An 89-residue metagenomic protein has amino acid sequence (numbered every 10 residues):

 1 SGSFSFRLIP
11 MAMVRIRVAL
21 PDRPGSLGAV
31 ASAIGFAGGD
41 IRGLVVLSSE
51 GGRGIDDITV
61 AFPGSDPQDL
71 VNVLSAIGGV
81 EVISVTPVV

Functional and structural regions predicted by a protein language model:
G2-V89: A conserved regulatory-domain signal marking ACT and ACT-like small-molecule sensing domains and adjacent regulatory
